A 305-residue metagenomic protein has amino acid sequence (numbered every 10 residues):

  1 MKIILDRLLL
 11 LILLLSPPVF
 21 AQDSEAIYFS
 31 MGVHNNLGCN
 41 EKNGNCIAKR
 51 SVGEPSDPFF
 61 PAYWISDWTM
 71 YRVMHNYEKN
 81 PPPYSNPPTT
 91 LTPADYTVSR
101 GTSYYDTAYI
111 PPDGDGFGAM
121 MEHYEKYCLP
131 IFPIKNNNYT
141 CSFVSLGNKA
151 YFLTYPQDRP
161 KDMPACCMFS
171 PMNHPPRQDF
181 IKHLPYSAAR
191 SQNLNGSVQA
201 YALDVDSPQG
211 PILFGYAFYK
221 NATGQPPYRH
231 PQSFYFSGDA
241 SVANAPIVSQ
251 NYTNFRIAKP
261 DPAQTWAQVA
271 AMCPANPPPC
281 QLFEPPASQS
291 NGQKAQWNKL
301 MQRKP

Functional and structural regions predicted by a protein language model:
I4-A21: Cleavable N-terminal signal peptides of Sec/SRP-targeted secreted and luminal proteins
L15, V33, N40, E122 (+5 more regions): Processing junctions and N-termini across compartments
F20-S56, Q209-G210, N221-P305: Non-transmembrane domains of secretory- and envelope-associated proteins
Q22-Y105, G114-E122: A short, Trp-centered hydrophobic/proline-enriched beta-strand micro-motif
W68-M70, M121-I131, S197-Q209, Q232-D239: Short beta-strand segments that buttress and anchor functional surface loops
H75, T90-K182, Y235-V248: An acidic-aromatic
I110, Y139-N148, I212-Q232: A short, surface-exposed beta-strand/turn
S170-V205: Acidic, glycine-rich loop-and-strand cores that form catalytic or ligand-binding grooves in diverse globular domains
